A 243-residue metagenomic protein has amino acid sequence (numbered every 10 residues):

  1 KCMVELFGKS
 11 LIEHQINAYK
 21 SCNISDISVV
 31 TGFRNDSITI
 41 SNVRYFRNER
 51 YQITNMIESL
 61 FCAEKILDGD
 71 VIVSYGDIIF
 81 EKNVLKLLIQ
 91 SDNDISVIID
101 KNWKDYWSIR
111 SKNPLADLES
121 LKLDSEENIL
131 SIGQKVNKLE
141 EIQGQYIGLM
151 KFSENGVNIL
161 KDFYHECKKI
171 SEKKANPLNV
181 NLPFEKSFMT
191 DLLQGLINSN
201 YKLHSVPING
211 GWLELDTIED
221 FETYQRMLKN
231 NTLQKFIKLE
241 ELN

Functional and structural regions predicted by a protein language model:
C2, D26, R44, N128 (+1 more regions): Conserved beta-strand segments of alpha/beta enzyme cores
M3, L121-L123, S205: A structural signal for short hydrophobic beta-strand segments in well-ordered beta-sheet cores
E5, K9-V73, P183: Conserved N-terminal catalytic core of the sugar/cofactor nucleotidyltransferase
H14, S37-I38, N83, I159 (+2 more regions): Phosphate- and divalent-cation-binding pockets in alpha/beta enzyme and binding domains that engage nucleotide-derived
S41, K82-K169: Conserved core of the sugar-phosphate nucleotidyltransferase
F61, K86, Q194: Active-site phosphate/pyrophosphate- and oxyanion-stabilizing loops and adjacent acidic/basic residues in soluble
G76-I79: The conserved acidic donor/metal-binding loop of glycosyltransferases
L139-N243: Conserved alpha/beta core of the MobA/IspD/sugar-nucleotide pyrophosphorylase nucleotidyltransferase superfamily
